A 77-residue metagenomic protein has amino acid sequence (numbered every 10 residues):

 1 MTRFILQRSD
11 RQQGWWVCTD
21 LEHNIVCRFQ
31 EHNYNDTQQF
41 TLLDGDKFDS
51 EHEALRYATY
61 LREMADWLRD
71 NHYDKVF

Functional and structural regions predicted by a protein language model:
M1-N24: Short, charged/polar N-terminal "headpieces" of proteins
T2, G14, H32, L55-A58 (+1 more regions): Intrinsically disordered, low-complexity segments enriched in small/polar residues
I5-D10, Q38-T41, D70: Short helix-onset patch at the extreme N-terminus, typifying the N->h transition of secretory signal peptides
R8, C27, H32-N33, D70-F77: Unusually extended, aromatic-enriched hydrophobic runs near protein termini
V17-G45: A short, structured beta-strand/loop element
F40-F77: Mixed-charge, Lys/Arg-enriched low-complexity segments
